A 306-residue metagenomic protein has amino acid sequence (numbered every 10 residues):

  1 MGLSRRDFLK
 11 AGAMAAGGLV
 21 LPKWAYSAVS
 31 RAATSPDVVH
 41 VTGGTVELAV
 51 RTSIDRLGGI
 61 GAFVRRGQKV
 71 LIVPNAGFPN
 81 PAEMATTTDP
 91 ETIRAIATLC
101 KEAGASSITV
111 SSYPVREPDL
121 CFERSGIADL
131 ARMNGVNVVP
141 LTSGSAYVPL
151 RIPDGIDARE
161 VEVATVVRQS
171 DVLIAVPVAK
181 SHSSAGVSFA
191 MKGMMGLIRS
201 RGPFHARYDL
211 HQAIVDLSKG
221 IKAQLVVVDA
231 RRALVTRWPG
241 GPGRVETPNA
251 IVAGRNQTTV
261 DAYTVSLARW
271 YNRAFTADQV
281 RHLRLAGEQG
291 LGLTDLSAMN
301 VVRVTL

Functional and structural regions predicted by a protein language model:
G2-L306: N-terminal and secondary-structure boundary signal
